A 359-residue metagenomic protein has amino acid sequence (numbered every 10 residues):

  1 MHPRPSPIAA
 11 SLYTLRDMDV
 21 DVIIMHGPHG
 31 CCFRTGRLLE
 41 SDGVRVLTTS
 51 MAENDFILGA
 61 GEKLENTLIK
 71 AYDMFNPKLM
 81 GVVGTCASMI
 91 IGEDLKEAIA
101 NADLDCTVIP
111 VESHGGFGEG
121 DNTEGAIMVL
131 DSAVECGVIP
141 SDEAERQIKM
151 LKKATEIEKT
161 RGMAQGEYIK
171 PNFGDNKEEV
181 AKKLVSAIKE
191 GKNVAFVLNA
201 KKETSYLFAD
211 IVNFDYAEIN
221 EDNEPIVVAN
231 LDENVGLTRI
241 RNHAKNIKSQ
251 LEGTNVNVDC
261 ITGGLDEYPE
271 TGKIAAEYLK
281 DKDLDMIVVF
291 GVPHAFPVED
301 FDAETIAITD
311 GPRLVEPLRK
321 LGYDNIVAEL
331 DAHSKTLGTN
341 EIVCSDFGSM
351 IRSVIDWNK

Functional and structural regions predicted by a protein language model:
M1-K359: An N-terminal assembly and electron-transfer interface module characteristic of large anaerobic redox and radical
